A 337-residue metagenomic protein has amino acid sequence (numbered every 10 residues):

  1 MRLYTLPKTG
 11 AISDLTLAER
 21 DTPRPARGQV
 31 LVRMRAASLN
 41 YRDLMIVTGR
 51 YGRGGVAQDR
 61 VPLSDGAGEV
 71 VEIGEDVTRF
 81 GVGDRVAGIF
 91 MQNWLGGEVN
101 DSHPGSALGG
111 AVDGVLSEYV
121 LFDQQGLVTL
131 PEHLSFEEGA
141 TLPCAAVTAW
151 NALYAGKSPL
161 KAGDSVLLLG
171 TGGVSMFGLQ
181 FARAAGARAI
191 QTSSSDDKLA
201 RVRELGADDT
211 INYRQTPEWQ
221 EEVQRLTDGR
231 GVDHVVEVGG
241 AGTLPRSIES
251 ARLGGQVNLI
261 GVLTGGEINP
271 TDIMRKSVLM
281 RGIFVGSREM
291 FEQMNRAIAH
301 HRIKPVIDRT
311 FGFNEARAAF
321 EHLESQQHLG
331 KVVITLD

Functional and structural regions predicted by a protein language model:
M1-G66, F122, E321, T335-D337: Short N-terminal strand-loop motif that marks the start of NAD(P)H/FAD-dependent oxidoreductase cofactor-binding domains
R2, G229, R302-V306, A318-D337: C-terminal capping/lid region of NAD(P)-dependent oxidoreductase domains
T22-A37, R50-L95, A111-D113, P131-H133: Glycine-rich beta-strand-centered segment in the early N-terminal region that forms part of a ligand/cofactor-binding
F90-L169: NAD(P)H dinucleotide-binding glycine-rich loop of Rossmann-like/cofactor-binding domains, especially the beta1-alpha1
H103-G105, A185, D196, R203 (+2 more regions): Glycine-rich phosphate-binding loop and adjacent beta-alpha segment of Rossmann(oid) nucleotide-cofactor-binding
A162-T171, R183-G242: Adenosine-nucleotide cofactor-binding segment
S175-M176: N-terminal Rossmann-fold NAD(P) dinucleotide-binding loop
V232, N295-A318: Glycine- and charged-residue-rich phosphate/anionic-cofactor binding loop of Rossmann-like
